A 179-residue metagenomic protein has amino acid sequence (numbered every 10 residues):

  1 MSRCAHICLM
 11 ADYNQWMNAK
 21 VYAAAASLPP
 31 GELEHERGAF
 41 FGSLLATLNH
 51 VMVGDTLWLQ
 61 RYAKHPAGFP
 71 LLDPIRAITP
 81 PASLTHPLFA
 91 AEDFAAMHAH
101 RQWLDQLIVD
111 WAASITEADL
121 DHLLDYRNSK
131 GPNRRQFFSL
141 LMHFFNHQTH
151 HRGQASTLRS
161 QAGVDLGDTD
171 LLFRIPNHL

Functional and structural regions predicted by a protein language model:
M1-M10, P87: Short, charged, low-complexity loops and linkers
R3-A5, Q15-N18, R101, D105-I108: Solvent-exposed, well-ordered amphipathic alpha-helical segments that flank/support binding or catalytic loops
C4, D55-T56, E117: Alpha-helix initiation and N-capping motif
C8-A23, P30-P80, R127-L179: Short, contiguous alpha-helical
A82-Y126, N133-T157: Acidic/histidine-rich alpha-helical segments that form the ligand environment of transition-metal centers
